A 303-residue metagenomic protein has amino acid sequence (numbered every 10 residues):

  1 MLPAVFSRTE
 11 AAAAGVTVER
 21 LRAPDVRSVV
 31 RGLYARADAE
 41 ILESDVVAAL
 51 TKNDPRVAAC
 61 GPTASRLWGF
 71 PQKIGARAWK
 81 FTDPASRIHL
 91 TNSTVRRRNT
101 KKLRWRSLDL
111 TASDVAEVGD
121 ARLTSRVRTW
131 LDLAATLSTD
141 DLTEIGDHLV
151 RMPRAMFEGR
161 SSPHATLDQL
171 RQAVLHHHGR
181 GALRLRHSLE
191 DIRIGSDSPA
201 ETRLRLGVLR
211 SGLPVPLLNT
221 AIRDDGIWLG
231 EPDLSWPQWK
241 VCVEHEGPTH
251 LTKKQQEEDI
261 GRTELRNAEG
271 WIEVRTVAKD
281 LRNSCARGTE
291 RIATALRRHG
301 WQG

Functional and structural regions predicted by a protein language model:
M1-G181, R297-R298, Q302-G303: Short gly/ser-rich loop at a beta-strand->alpha-helix junction or flexible surface loop bordering the NTP-binding
E10, P153-G303: Surface segments flanking catalytic/ligand-binding clefts of nucleic-acid enzymes
